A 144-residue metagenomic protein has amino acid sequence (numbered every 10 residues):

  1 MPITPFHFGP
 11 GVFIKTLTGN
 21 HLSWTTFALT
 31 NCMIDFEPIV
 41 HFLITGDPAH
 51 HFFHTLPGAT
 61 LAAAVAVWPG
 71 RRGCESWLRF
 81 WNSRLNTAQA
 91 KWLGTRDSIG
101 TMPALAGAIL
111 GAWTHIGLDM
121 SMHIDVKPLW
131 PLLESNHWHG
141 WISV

Functional and structural regions predicted by a protein language model:
M1-V144: N-terminal membrane-targeting hydrophobic helices
